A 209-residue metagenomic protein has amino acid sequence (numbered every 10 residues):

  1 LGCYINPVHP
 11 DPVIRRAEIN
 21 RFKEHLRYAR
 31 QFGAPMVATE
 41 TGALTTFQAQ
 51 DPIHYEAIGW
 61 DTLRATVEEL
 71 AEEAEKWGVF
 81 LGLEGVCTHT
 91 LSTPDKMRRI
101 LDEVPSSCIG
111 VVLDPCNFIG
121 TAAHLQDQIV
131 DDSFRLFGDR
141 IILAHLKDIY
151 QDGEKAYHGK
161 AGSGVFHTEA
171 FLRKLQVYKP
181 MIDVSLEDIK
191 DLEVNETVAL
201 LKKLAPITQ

Functional and structural regions predicted by a protein language model:
N6-P7, L44-F47, F118-I119, Y150-D152: Conserved radical SAM core fold
P7-V111: Active-site acidic/histidine proton-transfer and metal-coordination neighborhood in alpha/beta enzyme cores
G33-P35, E68, L91-Q209: Histidine-acidic metal/acid-base catalytic patches
